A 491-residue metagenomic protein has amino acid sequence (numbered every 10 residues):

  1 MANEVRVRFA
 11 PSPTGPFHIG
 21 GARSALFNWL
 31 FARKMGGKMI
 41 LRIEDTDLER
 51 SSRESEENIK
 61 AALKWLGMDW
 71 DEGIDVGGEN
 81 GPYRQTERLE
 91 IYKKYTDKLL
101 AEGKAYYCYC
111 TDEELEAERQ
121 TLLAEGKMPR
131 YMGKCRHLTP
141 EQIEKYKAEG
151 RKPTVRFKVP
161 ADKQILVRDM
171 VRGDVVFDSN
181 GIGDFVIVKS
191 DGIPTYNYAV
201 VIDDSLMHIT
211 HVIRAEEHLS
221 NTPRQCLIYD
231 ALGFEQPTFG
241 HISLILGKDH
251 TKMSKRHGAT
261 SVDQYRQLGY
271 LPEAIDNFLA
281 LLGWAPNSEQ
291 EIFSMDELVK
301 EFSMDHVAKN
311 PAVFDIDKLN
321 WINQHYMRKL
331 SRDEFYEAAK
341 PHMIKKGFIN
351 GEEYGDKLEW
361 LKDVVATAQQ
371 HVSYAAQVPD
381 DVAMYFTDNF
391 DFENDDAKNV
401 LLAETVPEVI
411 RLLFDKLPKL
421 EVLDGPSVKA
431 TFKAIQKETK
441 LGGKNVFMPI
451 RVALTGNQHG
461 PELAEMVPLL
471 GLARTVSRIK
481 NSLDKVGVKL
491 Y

Functional and structural regions predicted by a protein language model:
A2-A124, N221-F234: N-terminal Rossmann-like or analogous alpha/beta NTP/dinucleotide-binding catalytic cores that position adenine
H18, N28, I59, L99 (+9 more regions): Residue-level signal for inorganic ion chemistry
I19, Y265-E273, K309-D315, E353-D363 (+2 more regions): Structural motif
R33-D45, Y198-H211, L232-L246, A464 (+3 more regions): Glycine-rich phosphate/pyrophosphate-binding loops and their adjacent beta-strand/loop elements at enzyme active sites
P82-T86, V188-K189, M207-H218, L246-F278 (+4 more regions): Conserved phosphate-binding loops in nucleotide/dinucleotide-binding enzymes
A101, Y106-Y107, T111-H241, G247-M253 (+4 more regions): Active-site cores that bind ATP or allylic diphosphates and position pyrophosphate for catalysis
R332, Y336-T439: Small-residue-rich helix-loop
P426-L490: Charged substrate- and nucleic-acid-binding regions of tRNA-handling and nucleotidyl-transfer enzymes, centered on
